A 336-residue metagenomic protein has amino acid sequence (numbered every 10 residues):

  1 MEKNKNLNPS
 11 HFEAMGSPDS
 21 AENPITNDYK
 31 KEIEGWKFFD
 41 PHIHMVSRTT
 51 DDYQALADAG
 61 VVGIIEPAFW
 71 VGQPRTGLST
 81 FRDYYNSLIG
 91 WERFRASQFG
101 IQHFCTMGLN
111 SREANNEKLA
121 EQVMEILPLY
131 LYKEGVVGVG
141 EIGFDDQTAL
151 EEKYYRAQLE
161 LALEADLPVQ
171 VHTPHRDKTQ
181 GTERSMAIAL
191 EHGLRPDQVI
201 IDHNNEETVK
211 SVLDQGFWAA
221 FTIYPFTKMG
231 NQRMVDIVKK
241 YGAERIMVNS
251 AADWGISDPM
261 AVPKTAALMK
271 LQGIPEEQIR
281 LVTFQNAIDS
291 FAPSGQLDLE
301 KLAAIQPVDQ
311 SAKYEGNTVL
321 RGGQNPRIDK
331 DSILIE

Functional and structural regions predicted by a protein language model:
M1-D28, P263-E336: Mid-to-C-terminal alpha-helical segments outside catalytic/metal-binding sites
E2-A165, V171, E183-R184, I188 (+2 more regions): Mid-domain alpha/beta scaffold segments of enzyme catalytic cores
A68-G72, I223-K228, A252-D253: Short, acidic/turn-prone active-site loops that include or flank metal/cofactor- and phosphate-binding residues
P74-G77, K228-V235, S257-D258: Short, charged, surface-exposed secondary-structure boundary motifs
S97-F99, E191-R195, Y241-G242, L271-E277: Short helix-capping segments at alpha-helix termini
L131, G135, V238-A243, V262-I274: Active-site/ligand-binding-proximal alpha/beta "capping" segment
R156-D236, K240, E244-M247: Catalytic pocket-lining loop regions of alpha/beta-barrel enzymes, especially the amidohydrolase/enolase/GH5 lineages
Y241-P259, I279: Short acidic/histidine-rich active-site segments
